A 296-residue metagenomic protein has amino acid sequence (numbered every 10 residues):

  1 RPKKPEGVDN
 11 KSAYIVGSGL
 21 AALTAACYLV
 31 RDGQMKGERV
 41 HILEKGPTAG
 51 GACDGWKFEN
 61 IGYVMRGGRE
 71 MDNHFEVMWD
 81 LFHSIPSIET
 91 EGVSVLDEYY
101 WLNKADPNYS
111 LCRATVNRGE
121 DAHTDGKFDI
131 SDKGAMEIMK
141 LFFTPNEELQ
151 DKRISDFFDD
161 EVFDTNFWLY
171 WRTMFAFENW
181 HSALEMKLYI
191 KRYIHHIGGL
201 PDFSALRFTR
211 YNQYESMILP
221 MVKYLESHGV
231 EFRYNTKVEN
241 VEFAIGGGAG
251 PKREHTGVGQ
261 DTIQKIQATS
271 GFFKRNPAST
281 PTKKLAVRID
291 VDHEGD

Functional and structural regions predicted by a protein language model:
R1-A13, R31-G37: Extreme N-terminal leader/targeting segments of oxidoreductases
G17-G19: Glycine-rich Rossmann-fold phosphate-binding loop(s) that bind the pyrophosphate of adenine dinucleotide cofactors
A22: N-terminal Rossmann-fold NAD(P) dinucleotide-binding loop
A25-E38, Y224, H228: A short, Lys/Arg-enriched amphipathic alpha-helix followed by its capping loop at the start of a domain
V30-K57: Glycine-rich FAD pyrophosphate-binding loop
N60-Y99: Conserved FAD-binding subdomain of flavin-dependent enzymes
S87-R192: Rossmann-like flavin
R192-G295: Helical element adjacent to the flavin cofactor pocket in flavoenzyme catalytic cores
